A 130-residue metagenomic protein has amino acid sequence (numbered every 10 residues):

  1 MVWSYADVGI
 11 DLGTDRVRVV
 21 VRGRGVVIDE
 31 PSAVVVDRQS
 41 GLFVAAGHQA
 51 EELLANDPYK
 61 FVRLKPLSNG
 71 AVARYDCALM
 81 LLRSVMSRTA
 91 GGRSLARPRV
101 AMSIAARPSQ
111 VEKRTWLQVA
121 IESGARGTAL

Functional and structural regions predicted by a protein language model:
M1-L130: Nucleotide/phosphate-binding catalytic cleft detector across ATP-hydrolyzing and phosphate-transferring enzymes
